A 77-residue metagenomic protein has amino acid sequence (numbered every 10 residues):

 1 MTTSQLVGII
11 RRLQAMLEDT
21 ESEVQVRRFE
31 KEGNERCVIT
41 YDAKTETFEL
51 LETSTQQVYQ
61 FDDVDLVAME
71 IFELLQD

Functional and structural regions predicted by a protein language model:
M1-E32, T53: Negatively charged, low-complexity tracts enriched in Asp/Glu with abundant Ser/Thr
T3, I10, Q14, T47 (+3 more regions): Generic N-terminal initiation segments characterized by hydrophobic and/or small/turn-forming residues
E18, F48-L51, M69: Intrinsic disorder/low-complexity signal
V24-V26, T55-D77: Charged low-complexity stretches with an acidic bias
E30-T40, D63, L74: Short amphipathic alpha-helical patches
E35-T55: Short aromatic-glycine-(Arg/Gly/Cys) micro-motifs in beta-strand/loop hairpins
